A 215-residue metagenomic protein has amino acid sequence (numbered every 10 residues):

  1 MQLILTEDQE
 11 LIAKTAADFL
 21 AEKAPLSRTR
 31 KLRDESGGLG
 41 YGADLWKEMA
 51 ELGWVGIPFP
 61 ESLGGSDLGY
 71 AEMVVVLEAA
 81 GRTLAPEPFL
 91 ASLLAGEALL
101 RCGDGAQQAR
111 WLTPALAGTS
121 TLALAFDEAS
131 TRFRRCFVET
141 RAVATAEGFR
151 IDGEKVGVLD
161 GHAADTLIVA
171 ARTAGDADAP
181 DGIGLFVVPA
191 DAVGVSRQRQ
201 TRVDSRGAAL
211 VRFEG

Functional and structural regions predicted by a protein language model:
M1-F89, R110: Amphipathic, small/basic residue-rich leader segments at the start of a protein or domain
Q9, L20, G53, P60 (+7 more regions): Buried hydrophobic positions in well-ordered alpha/beta secondary-structure cores of metabolic enzymes
A16-L26, G103-Q108, A146, R150-D152 (+2 more regions): Long, well-ordered alpha-helical segments
P86-A106: N-terminal glycine-rich flavin-associated loop
G118-A129: A short, Trp-centered hydrophobic/proline-enriched beta-strand micro-motif
F133, F137-T140, G157, V188-G215: Flexible, small-/acidic-enriched active-site or ligand-binding loops
R134-D152: Cytochrome P450 C-terminal beta-domain/meander region
D152-Q198: A short core secondary-structure module
